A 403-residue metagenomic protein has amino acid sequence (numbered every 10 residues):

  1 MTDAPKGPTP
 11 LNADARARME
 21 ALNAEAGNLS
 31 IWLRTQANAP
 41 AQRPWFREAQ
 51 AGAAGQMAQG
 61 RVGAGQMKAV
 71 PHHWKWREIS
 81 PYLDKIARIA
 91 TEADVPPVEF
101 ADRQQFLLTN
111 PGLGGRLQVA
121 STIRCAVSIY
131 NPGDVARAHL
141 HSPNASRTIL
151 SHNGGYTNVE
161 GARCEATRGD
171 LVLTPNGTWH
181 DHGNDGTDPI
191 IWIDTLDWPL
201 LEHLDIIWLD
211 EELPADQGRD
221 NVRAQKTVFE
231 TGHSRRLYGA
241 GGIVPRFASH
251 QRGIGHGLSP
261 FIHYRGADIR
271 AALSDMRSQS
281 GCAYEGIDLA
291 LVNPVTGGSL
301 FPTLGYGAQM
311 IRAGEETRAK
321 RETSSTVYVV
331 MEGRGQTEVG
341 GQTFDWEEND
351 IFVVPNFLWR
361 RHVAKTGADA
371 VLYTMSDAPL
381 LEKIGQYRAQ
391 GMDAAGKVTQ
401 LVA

Functional and structural regions predicted by a protein language model:
T2-S121, R219-T303, G307, R388 (+1 more regions): A short, N-terminal "cap"/entry segment at the start of jelly-roll beta-barrel domains of the cupin/DSBH fold
N131, V135-D170, T174-T178, G183 (+2 more regions): A short beta-strand-loop-beta hairpin characteristic of the jelly-roll/cupin
S146-T148, L173, T187-I207, Y328 (+2 more regions): A short hydrophobic beta-strand segment most commonly corresponding to one strand of the jelly-roll/cupin
L171, L213-Q217, R334, T343-I351 (+4 more regions): Short amphipathic alpha-helical linker/capping segments at the junctions of internal repeats and modular domains
N176-H233: Contiguous mid-protein beta-loop-alpha structural module that forms a pocket-lining wall or clamp of enzyme active
G183-N184, V363-K365: Asparagine-centered strand-capping/turn motif at beta-strand->loop junctions
I287, G298, G305-A308, R312-T317 (+2 more regions): Eukaryotic modular interaction domains in large regulatory/scaffold proteins
